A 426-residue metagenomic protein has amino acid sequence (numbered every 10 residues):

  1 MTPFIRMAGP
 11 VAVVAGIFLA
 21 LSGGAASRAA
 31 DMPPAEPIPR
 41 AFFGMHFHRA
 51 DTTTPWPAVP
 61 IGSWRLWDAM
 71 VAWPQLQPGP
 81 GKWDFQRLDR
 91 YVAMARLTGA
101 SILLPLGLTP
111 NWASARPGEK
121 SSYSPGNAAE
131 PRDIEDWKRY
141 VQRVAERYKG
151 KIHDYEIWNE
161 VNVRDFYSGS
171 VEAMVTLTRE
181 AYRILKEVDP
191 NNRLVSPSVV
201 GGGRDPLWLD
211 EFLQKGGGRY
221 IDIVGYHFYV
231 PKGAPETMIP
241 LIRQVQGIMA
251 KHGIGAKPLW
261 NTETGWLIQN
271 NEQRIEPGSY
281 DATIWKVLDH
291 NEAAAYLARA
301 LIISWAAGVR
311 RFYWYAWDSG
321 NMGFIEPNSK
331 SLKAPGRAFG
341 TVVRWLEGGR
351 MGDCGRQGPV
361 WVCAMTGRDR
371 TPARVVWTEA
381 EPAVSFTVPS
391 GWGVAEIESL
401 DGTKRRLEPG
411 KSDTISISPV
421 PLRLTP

Functional and structural regions predicted by a protein language model:
P10-S22: Bacterial N-terminal signal peptides
A25-A29: Boundary at the C-terminal end of the N-terminal hydrophobic targeting segment
D31-A145, K149, D154-E156, N162: N-terminal substrate-binding region of glycoside hydrolase catalytic domains
F42-F47, G62-D68, I102-L106, H153-I157 (+6 more regions): Structural recognition of the beta-strand scaffold that forms the well-ordered cores of secreted hydrolase catalytic
P117-I223, H227-I248, N271-A298, G323-S329 (+1 more regions): Active-site cleft segment of glycoside hydrolase catalytic domains centered on the general acid/base Glu
W266-G340, R344, C354-P359: Aromatic/acidic polysaccharide-binding cleft in carbohydrate-active enzymes
R356-G393, S399-G402: Carbohydrate-binding surface patches
R405-P426: C-terminal beta-strand-rich structural cap/linker in extracellular carbohydrate-active enzymes
